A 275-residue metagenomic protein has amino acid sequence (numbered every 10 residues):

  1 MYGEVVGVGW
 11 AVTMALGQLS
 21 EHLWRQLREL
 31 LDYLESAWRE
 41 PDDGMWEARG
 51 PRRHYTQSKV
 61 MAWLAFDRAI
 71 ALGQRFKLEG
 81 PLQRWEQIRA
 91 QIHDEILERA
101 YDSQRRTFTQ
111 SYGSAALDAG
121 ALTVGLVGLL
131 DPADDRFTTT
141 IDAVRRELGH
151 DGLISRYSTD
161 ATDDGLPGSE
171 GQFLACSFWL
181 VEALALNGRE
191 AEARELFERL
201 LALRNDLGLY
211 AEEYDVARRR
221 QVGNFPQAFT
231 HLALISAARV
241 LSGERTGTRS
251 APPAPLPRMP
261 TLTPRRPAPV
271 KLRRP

Functional and structural regions predicted by a protein language model:
M1-A37, K59, L241: Aromatic-rich carbohydrate-recognition surfaces in CAZymes
M1-W10, T56-A71, A116-G128, G171-L186 (+1 more regions): Well-ordered alpha-helical segments within folded domains of soluble proteins
V8-L16, E21-Q26, A121-L130, F178-E192 (+1 more regions): Alpha-helical support elements that line or immediately flank enzyme active sites and cofactor-binding pockets
V12-H22, P41-R49, A69-E86: Inter-helical turn/loop segments and adjacent helix faces that build the functional surface of alpha-helical bundle
A15, L72-R75, E190, L203 (+1 more regions): Alpha-solenoid helical repeat scaffolds
Q26, G80-R84, I88, R136 (+1 more regions): Alpha-helical positions within canonical tetratricopeptide repeat
L30-D42, A90-L174, E195-P275: Extended glycan-interaction surfaces of carbohydrate-active proteins
R53-R106: Loop-centered beta-sheet repeat module
